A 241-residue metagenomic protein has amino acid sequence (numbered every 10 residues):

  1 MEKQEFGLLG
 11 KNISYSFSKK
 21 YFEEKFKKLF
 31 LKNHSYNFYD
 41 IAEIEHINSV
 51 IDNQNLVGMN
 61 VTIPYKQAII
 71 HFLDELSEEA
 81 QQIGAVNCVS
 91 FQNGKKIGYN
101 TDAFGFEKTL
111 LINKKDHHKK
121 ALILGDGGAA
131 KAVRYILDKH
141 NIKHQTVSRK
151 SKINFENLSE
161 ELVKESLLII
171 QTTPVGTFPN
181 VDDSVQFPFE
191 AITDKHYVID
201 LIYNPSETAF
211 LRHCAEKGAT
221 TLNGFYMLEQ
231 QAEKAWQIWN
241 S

Functional and structural regions predicted by a protein language model:
E2-E107, L111-N113: Phosphate/diphosphate ligand-binding glycine-rich loop within oxidoreductases
G10, G98-A103, L110, K114 (+2 more regions): Glycine-rich adenosine-cofactor-binding loop
V61-A68, A129, P174-T177, N204: Short glycine-rich anion-binding loops that position phosphate/pyrophosphate groups of nucleotides and phosphorylated
Q92, K115-K120, I192-D194: Short helix-loop-beta connector
K108, T220-S241: Active-site capping/gating segments
K139-E156: NAD(P)-binding Rossmann-fold cofactor-contacting core
N154-L222, Y226: Rossmann-like adenosine-cofactor binding region
